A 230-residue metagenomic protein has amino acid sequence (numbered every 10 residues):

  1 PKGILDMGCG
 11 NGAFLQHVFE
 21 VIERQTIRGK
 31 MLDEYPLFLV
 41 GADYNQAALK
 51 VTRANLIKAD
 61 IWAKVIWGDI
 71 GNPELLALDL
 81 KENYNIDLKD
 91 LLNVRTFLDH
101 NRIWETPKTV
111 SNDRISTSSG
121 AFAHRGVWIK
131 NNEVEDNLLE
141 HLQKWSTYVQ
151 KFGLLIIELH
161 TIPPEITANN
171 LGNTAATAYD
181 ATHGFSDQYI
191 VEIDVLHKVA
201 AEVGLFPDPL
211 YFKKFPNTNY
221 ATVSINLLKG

Functional and structural regions predicted by a protein language model:
K2-G10: Conserved class I S-adenosyl-L-methionine
N11-L32: Conserved SAM-binding loop of SAM-dependent methyltransferases across substrates and taxa, primarily the Class I
N45: Conserved SAM/SAH-binding beta-strand->alpha-helix loop
V51-I86: S-adenosyl-L-methionine
V94-N137, I162-P163: Mobile active-site "lid"/loop adjacent to the S-adenosyl-L-methionine
S116, A168-V195: Conserved Class I S-adenosyl-L-methionine
L139-W145, S186-P207: Short alpha-helix
F152-L159: Conserved beta-strand signature within the Rossmann-like core of class I S-adenosyl-L-methionine
